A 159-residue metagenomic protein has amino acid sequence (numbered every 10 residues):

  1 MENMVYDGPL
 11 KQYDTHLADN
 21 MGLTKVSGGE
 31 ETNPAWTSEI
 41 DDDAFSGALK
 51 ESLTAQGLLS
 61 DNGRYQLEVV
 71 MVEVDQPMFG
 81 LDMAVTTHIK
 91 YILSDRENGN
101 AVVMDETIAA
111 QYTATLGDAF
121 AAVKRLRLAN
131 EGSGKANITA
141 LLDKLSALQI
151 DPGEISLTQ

Functional and structural regions predicted by a protein language model:
M1-D43, G47, S146-Q159: A structural "domain/chain start" motif
M1-Y6, S52-G57, A101-M104, A110-Q159: C-terminal/domain-edge helix-coil "capping" segments
Y6-G8, E30, K50-T54, V72 (+1 more regions): Sparse, context-dependent recognition of short Cys/His-centered cofactor- or disulfide-binding micro-motifs
D7-L10, D14-M21, S46, K50 (+3 more regions): Solvent-exposed, well-ordered amphipathic alpha-helical segments that flank/support binding or catalytic loops
T15, T24, T32, T37 (+6 more regions): Residue-identity detector for threonine
T32-I40, F79, F120-E131: Second-shell loop/turn segments in exported
A35-R64, V69: Mid-chain, structured segments of secreted extracytoplasmic proteins
Q56-D105, Q111-K124: Surface-exposed short loop/turn segments
